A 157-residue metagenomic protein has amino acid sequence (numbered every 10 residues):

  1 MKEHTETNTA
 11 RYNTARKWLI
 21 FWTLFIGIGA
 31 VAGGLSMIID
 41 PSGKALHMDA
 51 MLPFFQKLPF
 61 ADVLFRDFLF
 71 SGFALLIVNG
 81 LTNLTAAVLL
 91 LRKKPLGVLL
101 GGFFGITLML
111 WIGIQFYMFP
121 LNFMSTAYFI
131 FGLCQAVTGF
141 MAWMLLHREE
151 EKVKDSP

Functional and structural regions predicted by a protein language model:
K2-P157: Topology signature of small-to-medium multi-pass alpha-helical membrane proteins
